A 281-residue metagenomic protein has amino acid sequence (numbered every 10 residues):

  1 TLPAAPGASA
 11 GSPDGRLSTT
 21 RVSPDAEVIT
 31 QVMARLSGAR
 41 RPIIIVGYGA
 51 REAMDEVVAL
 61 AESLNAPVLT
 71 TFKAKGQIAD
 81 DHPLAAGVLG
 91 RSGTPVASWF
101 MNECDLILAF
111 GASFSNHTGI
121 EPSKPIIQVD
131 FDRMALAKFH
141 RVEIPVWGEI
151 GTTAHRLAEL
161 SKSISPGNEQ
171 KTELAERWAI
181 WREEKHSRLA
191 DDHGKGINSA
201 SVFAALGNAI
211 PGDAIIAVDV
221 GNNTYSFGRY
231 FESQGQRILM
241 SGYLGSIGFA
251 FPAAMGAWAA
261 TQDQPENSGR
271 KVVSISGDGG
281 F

Functional and structural regions predicted by a protein language model:
T1-L36: Conformationally flexible catalytic loops at phosphate/diphosphate-handling active centers
P6-L17, A79-D81, A179-A190, G235-Q236: Gly-rich Lys/Arg/Thr-decorated short loops/hinges at beta-loop-alpha junctions or inter-strand turns that position
V28-P42, L60, M101-E103, A205-A214 (+1 more regions): Glycine-rich phosphate/diphosphate-binding loops that line cofactor/substrate pockets in enzymes
R40-A53: Glycine-rich phosphate/diphosphate-binding loops and the adjacent beta-loop-alpha structural elements that coordinate
I45-V46, L69-T71, A109-F110, G148 (+3 more regions): General beta-strand structural signal in soluble alpha/beta enzymes
I45-V46, W99-F110, D263-F281: A short, small-residue-rich loop immediately preceding and capping a beta-strand
A74-R177: Glycine-rich, acidic loop regions that bind phosphate or pyrophosphate groups
W178-G269: Active-site diphosphate/adenylate-binding microenvironment
